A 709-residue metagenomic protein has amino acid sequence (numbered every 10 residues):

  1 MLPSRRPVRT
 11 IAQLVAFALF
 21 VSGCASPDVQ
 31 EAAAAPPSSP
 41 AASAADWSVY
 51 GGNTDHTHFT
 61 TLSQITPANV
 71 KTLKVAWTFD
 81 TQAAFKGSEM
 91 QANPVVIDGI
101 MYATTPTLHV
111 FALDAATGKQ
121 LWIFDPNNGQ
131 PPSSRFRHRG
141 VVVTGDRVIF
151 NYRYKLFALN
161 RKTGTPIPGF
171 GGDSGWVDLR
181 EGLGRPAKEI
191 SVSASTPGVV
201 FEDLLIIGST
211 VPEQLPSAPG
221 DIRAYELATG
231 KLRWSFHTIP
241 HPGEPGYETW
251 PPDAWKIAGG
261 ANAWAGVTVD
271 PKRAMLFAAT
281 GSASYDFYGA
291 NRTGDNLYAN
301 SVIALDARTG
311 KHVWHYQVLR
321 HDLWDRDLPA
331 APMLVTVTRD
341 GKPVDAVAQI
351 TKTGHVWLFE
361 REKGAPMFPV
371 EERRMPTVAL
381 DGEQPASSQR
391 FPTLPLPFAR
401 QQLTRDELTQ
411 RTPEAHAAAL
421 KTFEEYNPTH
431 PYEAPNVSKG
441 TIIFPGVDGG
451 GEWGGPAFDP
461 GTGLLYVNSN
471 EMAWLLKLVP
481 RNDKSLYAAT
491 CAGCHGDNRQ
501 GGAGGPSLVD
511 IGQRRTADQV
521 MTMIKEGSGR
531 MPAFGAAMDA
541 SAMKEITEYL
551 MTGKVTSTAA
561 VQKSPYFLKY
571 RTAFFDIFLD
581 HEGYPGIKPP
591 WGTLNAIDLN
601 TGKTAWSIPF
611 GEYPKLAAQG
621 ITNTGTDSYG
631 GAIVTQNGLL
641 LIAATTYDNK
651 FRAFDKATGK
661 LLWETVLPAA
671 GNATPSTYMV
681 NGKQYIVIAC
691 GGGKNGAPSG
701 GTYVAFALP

Functional and structural regions predicted by a protein language model:
L2-L14, P532: Bacterial N-terminal signal peptides that target proteins for export
V21-G23: C-terminal motif of bacterial Sec signal peptides marking the signal peptidase cleavage site
A25-D28: Bacterial signal peptide processing site
P37-K86, P94-V96, K119, N595: Mature N-terminal segment immediately following signal peptide/propeptide cleavage in secreted/periplasmic
W47-G51, G87-H109, S133-L156, I190-P216 (+10 more regions): Repeat-blade elements of multi-bladed beta-propeller folds
N53, A399, D406-L420, E424 (+6 more regions): Periplasmic c-type cytochrome electron-transfer domains
A68-Q82, V110-P131, L156-E189, D221-I257 (+12 more regions): Extracytoplasmic/lumenal domain signature
S193, S485-T558, A689-C690: Extracytoplasmic electron-transfer domains, predominantly the class I c-type cytochrome c fold
